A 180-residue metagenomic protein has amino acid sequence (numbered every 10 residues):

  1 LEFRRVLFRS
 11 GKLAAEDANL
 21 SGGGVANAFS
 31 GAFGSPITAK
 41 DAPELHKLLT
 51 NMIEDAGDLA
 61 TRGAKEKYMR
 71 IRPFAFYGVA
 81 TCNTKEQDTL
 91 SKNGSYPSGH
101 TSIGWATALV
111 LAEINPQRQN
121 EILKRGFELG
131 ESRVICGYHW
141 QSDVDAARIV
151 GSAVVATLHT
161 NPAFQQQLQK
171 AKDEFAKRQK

Functional and structural regions predicted by a protein language model:
L1-I135, T160, Q167: Hydrophobic alpha-helical bundle signature of multipass membrane enzymes
M69-F74, V144-S152, K172-F175: Short alpha-helical linear motifs
E128-H159, Q166: Interfacial helix-loop-helix junctions of multi-pass membrane proteins
V154-K180: C-terminal membrane module of polytopic membrane proteins
